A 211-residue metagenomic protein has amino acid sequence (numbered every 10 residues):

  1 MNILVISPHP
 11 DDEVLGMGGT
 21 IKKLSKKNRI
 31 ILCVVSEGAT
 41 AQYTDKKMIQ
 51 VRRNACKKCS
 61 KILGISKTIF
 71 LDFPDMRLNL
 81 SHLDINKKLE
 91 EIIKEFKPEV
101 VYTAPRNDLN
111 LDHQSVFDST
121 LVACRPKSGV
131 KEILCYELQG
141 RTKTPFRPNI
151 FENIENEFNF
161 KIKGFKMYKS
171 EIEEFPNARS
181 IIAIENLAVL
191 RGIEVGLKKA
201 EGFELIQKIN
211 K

Functional and structural regions predicted by a protein language model:
M1, A55, C59-I65, V100 (+1 more regions): The feature marks non-catalytic terminal segments
M1-F96, R125-V130: Active-site rim/loop-helix segments in enzyme catalytic domains that contact anionic ligands
P8, V35, P105-R106, E137-Q139: Histidine-centered beta-alpha loop that forms part of the nucleotide-sugar donor binding/catalytic region in diverse
E13, A39-A41, M76, D108-L111 (+2 more regions): Active-site environment of divalent metal-dependent phosphoester hydrolases
G19-T20, A55-K58, D84-E91, S115 (+4 more regions): Alpha-helical elements of Rossmann-like donor-binding domains used by nucleotide-donor carbohydrate transfer enzymes
Y43-K46, Q114, T144-N149: Short aromatic-enriched loop/helix-cap "lid" or pocket-rim segments at secondary-structure transitions that line
I65, L89-N107, H113-V116: Proline-aspartate-enriched helix->loop->beta-strand connector
N110, S115-V130: A mobile, often basic/glycine-rich helix-loop segment that functions as the active-site lid/recognition loop
